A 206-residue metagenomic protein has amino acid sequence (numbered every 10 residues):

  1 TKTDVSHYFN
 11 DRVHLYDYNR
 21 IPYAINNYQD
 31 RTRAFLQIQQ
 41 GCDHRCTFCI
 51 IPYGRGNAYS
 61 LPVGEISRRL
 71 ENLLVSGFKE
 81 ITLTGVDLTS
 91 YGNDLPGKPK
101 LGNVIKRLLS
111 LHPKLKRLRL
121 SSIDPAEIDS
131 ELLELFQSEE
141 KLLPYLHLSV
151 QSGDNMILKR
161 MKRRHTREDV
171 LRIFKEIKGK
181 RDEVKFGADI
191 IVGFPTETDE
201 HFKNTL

Functional and structural regions predicted by a protein language model:
T1-Y91, E131, L142, L146 (+2 more regions): Proteins enriched for Cys/Gly/acidic motifs involved in redox and nucleic-acid/cofactor modification
V75-F202: Conserved SAM/AdoMet-binding glycine-rich loop
